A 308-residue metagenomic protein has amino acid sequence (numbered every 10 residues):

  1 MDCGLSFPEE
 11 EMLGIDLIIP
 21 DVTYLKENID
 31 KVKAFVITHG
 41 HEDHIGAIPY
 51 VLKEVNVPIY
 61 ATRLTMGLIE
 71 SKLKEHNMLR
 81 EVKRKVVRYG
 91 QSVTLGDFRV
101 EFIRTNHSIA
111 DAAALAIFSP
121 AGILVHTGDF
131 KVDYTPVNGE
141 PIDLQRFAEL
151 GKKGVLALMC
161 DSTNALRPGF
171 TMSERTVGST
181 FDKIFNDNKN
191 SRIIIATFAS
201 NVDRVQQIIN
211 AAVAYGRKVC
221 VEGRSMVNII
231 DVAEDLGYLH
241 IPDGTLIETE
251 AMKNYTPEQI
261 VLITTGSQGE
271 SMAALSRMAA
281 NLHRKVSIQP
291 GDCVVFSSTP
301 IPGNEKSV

Functional and structural regions predicted by a protein language model:
M1-V36, H41-Y255, E270-S287, I301-V308: His/Asp/Glu-rich metal-coordinating catalytic cores of metallo-dependent phosphodiesterases/hydrolases acting on
K33, L156, I260, D292-V295: Conserved acidic residues
E101, I263-T264, V295: Residues in well-ordered beta-strands of folded domains
Q259-Q268: Conserved two-lobed SF2 helicase motor
